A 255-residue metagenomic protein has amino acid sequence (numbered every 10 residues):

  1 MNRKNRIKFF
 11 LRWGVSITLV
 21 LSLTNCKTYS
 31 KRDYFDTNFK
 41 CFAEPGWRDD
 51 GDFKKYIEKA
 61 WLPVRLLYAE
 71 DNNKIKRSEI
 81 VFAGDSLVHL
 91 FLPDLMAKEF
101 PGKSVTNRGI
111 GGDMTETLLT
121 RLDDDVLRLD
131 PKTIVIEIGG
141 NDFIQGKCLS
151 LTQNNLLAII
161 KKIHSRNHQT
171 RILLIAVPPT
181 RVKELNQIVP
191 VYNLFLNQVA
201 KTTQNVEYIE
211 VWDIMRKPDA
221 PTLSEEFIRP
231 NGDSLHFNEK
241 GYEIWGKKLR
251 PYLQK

Functional and structural regions predicted by a protein language model:
M1-V81, H89, P93, K98 (+1 more regions): N-terminal secretory targeting modules
K27-D36, I57, V64, N72-I75 (+8 more regions): Extracellular glycan-modifying ectodomains
F42-I57, P101-E116, I144, C148 (+1 more regions): Acidic/histidine-rich helix-loop elements that form or flank divalent-metal/phosphate-binding sites at the catalytic
V81-A83, T106: Conserved beta-strand elements of the Class I
H89-T106, T115-N154, L173, V177-R181: Oxyanion-hole/transition-state-stabilizing segment in secreted/luminal serine hydrolases and related acyltransferases
S150-I159, I188-N193: Charged helix-capping and loop-helix junction motifs
N167-R171: A short helix->loop->beta-strand "cap" motif at the edges of active sites that frequently abuts
R181-K255: Catalytic His-Asp segment of secreted/periplasmic serine-dependent ester chemistry enzymes
